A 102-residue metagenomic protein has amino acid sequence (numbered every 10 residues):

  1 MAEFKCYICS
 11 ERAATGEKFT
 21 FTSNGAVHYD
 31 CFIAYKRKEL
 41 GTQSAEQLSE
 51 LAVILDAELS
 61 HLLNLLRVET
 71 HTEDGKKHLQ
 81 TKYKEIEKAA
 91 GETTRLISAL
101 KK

Functional and structural regions predicted by a protein language model:
M1-S23, Y29-K102: Intrinsically disordered, low-complexity regulatory segments
